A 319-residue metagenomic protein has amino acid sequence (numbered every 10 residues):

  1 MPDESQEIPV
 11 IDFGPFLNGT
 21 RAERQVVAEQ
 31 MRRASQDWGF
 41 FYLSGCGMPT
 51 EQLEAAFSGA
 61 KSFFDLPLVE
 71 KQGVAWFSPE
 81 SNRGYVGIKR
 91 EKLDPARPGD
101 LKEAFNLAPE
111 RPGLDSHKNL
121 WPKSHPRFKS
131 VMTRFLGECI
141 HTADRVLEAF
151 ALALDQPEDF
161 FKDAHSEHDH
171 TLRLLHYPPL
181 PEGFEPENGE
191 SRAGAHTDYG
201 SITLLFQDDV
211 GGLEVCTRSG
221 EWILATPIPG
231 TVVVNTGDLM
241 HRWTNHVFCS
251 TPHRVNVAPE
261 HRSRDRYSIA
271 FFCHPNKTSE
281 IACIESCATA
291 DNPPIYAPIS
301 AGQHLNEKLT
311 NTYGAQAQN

Functional and structural regions predicted by a protein language model:
M1-N319: Peripheral, non-catalytic segments flanking oxidoreductase cores
